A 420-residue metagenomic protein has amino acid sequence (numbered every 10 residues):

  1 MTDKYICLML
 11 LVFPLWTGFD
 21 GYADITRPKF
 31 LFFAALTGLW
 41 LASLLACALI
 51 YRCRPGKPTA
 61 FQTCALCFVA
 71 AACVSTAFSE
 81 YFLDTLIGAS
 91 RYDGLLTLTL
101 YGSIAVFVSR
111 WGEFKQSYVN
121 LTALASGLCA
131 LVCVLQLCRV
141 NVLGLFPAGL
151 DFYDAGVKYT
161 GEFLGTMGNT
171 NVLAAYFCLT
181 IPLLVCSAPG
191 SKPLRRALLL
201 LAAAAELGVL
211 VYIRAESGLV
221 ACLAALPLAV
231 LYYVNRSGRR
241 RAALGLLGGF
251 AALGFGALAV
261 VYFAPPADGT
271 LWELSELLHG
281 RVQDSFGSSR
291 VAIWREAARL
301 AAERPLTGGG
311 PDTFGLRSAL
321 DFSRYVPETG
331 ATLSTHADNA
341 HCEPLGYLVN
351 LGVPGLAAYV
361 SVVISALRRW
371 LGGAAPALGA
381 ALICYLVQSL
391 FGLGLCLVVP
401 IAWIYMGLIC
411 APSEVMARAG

Functional and structural regions predicted by a protein language model:
M1-C7, A60-F61: N-terminal membrane topogenic signal
K4-M9, P14-W16, L36-L45, V69 (+8 more regions): Alpha-helical transmembrane segments of multi-pass inner-membrane proteins
W16-A23, T76-D84: Juxtamembrane "helix-exit" motif on the non-cytosolic side of transmembrane helices
Y22-P28, L86-S90, M167-N171, I213-A221 (+2 more regions): Membrane-interface catalytic loops of GT-C/OST-like multi-pass glycosylation enzymes that act
A23-V74: Hydrophobic alpha-helical transmembrane segments in multi-pass integral membrane proteins
L143-L164, T270-S288, L300, D312-V349: Interfacial juxtamembrane loops and adjacent helix segments that form the catalytic/substrate-binding surfaces
N169, A298, R304-T307, E328-L367: A conserved mid-to-late transmembrane alpha helix and its immediate loop/hinge that forms the functional core
V415-G420: Short, charged juxtamembrane terminal tails flanking transmembrane helices
